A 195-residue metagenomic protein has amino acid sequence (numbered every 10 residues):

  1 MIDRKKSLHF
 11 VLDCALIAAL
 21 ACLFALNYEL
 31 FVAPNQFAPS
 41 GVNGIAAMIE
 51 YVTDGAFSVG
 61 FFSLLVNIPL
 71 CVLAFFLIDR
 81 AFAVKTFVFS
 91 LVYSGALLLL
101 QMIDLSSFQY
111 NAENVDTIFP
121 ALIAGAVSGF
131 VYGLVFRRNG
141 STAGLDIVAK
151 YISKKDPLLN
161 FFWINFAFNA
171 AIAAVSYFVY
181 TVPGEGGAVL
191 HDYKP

Functional and structural regions predicted by a protein language model:
I2-P195: Extended, low-hydrophobicity, polar/charged segments
